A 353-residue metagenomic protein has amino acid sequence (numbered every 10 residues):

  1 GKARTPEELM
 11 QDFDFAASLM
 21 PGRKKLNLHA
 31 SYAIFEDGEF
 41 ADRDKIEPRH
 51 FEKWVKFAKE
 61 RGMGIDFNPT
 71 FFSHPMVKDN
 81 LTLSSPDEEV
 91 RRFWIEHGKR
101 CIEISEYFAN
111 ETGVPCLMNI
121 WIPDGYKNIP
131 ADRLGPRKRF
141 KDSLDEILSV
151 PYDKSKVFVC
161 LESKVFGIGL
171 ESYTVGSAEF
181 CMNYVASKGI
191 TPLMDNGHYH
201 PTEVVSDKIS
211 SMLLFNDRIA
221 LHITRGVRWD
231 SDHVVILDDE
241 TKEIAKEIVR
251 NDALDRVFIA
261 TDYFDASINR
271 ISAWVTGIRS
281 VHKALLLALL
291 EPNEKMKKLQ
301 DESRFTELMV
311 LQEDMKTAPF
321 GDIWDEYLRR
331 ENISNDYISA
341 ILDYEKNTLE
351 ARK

Functional and structural regions predicted by a protein language model:
G1-P69, S73-M76, L83-E103, L287 (+1 more regions): N-terminal pre-domain/capping segments
H29-A33, T70-F72, P123-K127, E162-I168 (+3 more regions): Active-site beta-loop-alpha junctions enriched in small/polar residues
D42-R43, V90, G169-L170, G197 (+1 more regions): A generic structural signal for short
R49-F72, M76-P192, K295-M296, L311-E313: Active-site acidic/histidine proton-transfer and metal-coordination neighborhood in alpha/beta enzyme cores
E103-E111, P130, K138-V157, S172-M194 (+1 more regions): Histidine-acidic metal/acid-base catalytic patches
